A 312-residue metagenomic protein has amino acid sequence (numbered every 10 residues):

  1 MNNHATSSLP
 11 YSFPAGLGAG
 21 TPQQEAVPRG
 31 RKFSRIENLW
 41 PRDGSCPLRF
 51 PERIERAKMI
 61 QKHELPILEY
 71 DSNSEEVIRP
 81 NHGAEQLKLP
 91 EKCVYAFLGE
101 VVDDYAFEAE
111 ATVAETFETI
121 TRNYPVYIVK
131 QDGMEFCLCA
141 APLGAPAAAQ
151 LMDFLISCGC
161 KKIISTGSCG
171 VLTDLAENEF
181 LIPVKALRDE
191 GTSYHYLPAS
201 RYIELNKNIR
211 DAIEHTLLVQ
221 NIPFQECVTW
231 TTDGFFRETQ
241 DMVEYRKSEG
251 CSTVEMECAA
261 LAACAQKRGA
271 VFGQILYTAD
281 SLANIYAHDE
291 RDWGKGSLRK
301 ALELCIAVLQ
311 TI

Functional and structural regions predicted by a protein language model:
Y11-F13, F33, F50: Aromatic (phenylalanine/tyrosine) cluster motif
S45-K58: Short, Lys/Arg-enriched N-terminal segments with co-localized hydrophobic residues within the first ~10-30 amino acids
R56-I203, K207-D211: Metabolite-binding pocket within alpha/beta catalytic cores that recognizes anionic/polar moieties
E204-S248: Active-site rim beta-loop-alpha module in soluble metabolic enzymes
A259-W293: Zn-dependent metallopeptidase/amidohydrolase metal-coordination segment
L282-I312: His/Asp/Glu-rich mid-to-C-terminal helical/loop segments that flank catalytic regions of hydrolases
